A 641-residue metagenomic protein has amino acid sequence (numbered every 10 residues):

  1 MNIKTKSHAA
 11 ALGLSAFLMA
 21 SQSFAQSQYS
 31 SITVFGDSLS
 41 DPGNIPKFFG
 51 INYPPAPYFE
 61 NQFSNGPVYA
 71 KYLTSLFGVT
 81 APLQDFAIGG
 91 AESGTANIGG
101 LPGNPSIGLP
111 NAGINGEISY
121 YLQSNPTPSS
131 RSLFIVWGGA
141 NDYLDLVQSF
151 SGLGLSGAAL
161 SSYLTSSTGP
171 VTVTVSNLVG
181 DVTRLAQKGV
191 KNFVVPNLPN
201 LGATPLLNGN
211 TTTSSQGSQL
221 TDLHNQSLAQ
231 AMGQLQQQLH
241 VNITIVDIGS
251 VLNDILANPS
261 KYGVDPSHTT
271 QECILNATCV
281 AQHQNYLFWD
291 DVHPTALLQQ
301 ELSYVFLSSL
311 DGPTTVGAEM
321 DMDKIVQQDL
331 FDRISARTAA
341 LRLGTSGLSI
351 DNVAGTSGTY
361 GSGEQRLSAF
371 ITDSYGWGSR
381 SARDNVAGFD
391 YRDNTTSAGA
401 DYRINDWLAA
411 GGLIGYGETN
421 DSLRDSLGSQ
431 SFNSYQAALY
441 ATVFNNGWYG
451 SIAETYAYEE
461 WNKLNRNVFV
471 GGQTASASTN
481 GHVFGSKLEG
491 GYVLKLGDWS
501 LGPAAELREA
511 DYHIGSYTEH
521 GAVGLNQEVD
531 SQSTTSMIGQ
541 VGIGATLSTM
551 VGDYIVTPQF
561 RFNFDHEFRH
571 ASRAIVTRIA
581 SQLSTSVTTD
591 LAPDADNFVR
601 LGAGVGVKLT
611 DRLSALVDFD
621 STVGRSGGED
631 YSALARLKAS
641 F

Functional and structural regions predicted by a protein language model:
N2-A10: Bacterial N-terminal signal peptides that target proteins for export
I3, F24-G361, Y375-W377, S381-R383: Conserved active-site regions of diverse hydrolases
K6-S7, N104, A545: N-terminal secretory/membrane-targeting helices
A20-Q22: N-terminal signal peptide c-region/cleavage motif recognized by signal peptidases
R366-F641: Membrane translocator/pore-forming domains, dominated by Gram-negative outer-membrane beta-barrels
